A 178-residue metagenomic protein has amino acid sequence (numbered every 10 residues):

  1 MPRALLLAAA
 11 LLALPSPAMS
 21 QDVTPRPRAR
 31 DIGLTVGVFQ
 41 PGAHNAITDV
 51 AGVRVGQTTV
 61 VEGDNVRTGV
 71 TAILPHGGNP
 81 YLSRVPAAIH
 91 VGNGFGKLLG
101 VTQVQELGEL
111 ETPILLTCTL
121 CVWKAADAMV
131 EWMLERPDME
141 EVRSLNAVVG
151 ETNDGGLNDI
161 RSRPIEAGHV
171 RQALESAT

Functional and structural regions predicted by a protein language model:
M1-L6: Bacterial N-terminal signal peptides that target proteins for export
A8-P15: Bacterial N-terminal signal peptides
S16-S20: Sec/Tat signal peptide C-region and signal peptidase I cleavage site
Q21-T178: Alpha/propeptide regions of enzymes that mature by internal proteolysis
